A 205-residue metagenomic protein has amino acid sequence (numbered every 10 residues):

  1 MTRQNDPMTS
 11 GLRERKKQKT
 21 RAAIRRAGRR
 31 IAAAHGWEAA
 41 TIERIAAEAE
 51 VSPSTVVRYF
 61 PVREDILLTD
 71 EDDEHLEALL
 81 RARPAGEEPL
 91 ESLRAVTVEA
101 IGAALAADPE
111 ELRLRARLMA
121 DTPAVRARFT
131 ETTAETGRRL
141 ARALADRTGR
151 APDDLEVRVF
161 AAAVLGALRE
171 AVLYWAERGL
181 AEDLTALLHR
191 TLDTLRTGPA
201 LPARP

Functional and structural regions predicted by a protein language model:
M1-A39, E43-V51, A78: Basic, helix-initiating cap at the start of DNA-binding domains
M1-P7, L180-P205: C-terminal peripheral helix-coil segments that are non-catalytic and often amphipathic
I24, V62-L67: Short amphipathic alpha-helical segment with a characteristic S/N-K-E followed by hydrophobic residues
A47, P61-V62: Residue-level detection of the helix-turn-helix DNA-binding "recognition helix"
V51-F60: Short hydrophobic/aromatic patch on the recognition helix
E74, E110-R138: Short secondary-structure transition hinges
E77-R115: Hydrophobic alpha-helical connector segments
T130, D146-D193: Hydrophobic/aromatic-rich alpha-helical bundle segments in the mid-to-C-terminal region
